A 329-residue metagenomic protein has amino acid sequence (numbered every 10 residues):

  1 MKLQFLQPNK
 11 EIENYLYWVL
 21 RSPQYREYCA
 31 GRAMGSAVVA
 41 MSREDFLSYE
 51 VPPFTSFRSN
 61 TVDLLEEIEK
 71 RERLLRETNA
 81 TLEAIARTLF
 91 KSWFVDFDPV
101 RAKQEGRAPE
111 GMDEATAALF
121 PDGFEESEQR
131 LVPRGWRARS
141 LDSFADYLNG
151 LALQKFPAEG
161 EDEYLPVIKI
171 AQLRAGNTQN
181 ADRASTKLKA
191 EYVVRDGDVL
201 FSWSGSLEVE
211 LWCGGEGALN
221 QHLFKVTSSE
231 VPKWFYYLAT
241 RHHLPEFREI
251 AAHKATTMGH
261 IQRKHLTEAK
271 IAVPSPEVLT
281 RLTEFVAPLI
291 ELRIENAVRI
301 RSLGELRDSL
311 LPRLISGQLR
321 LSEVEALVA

Functional and structural regions predicted by a protein language model:
M1, M34-V62, G217-F224, K254-T280: A short glycine-rich beta-alpha junction/loop motif
M1-R21, A37, K169-I170, K189-P245 (+2 more regions): A short beta-sheet element
G31-A33, Q154-D162, A251-H253: Short coil/turn segments at secondary-structure boundaries
S48, P52-D96, E114-A152, P276-E323: Non-catalytic DNA-recognition/assembly elements of restriction-modification systems
E105, P109: Short, solvent-exposed loop/beta-turn-alpha elements that line the ligand-binding surface or hinge of extracytoplasmic
D122-E128, D142-P157, Y164-D196, L219: Sequence-specific dsDNA recognition surfaces
